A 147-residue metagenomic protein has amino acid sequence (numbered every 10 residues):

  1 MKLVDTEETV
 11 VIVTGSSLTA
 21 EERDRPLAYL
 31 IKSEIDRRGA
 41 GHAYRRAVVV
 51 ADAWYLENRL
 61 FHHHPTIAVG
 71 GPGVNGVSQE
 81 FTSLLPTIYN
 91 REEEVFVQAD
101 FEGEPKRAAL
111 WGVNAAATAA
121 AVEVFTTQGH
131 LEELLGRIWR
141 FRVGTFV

Functional and structural regions predicted by a protein language model:
M1-V147: Solvent-exposed alpha-helical segments and adjacent loops that form catalytic or protein-interaction surfaces
